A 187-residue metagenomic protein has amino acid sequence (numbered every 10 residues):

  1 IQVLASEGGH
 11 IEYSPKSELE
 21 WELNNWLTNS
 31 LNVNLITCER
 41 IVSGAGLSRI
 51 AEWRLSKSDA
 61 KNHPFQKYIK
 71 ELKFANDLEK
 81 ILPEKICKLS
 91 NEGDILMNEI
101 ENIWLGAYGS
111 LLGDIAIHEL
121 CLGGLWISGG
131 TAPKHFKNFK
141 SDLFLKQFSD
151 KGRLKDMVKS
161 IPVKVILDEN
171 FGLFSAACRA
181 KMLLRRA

Functional and structural regions predicted by a protein language model:
L4-L31: A short, charged helix-loop
E22-A187: ATP-binding/phosphotransfer module of carbohydrate and carboxylate kinases, centering on a glycine-rich
